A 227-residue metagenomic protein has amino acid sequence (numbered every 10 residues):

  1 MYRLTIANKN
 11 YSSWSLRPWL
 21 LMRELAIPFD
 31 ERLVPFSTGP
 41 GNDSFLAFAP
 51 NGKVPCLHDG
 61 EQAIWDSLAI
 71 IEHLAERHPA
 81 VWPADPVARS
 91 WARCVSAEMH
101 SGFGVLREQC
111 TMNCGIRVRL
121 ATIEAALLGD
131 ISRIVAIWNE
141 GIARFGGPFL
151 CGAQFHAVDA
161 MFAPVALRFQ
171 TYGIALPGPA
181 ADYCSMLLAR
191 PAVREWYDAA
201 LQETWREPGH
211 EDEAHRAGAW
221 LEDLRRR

Functional and structural regions predicted by a protein language model:
M1-A125, R227: GST-like domain detector, emphasizing the conserved glutathione-binding G-site in the N-terminal thioredoxin-like
Y2-T5, C151, R168-F169, E213: A short, structure-level motif marking secondary-structure boundaries and short turns
E31, G178, W196-Y197: A generic structural-conservation signal
P35-S37, Y183, L201: Conserved beta-strand edge residues that scaffold enzyme active sites
R77, V95, Y172, A199-A200: Residue-level signal for well-ordered alpha-helical positions
F103-P191: GST-like fold's C-terminal all-alpha helical module
W138, P191-P208: Charged/polar, low-hydrophobicity segments characteristic of intrinsically disordered regions and flexible loops
A200-R227: Acidic/histidine-enriched, glycine/proline-rich intrinsically disordered or flexible terminal extensions
